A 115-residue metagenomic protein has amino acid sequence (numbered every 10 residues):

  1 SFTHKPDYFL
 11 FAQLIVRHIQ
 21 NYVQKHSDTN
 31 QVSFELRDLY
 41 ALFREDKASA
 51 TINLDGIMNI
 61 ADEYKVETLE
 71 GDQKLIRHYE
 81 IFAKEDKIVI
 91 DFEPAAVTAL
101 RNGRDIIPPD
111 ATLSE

Functional and structural regions predicted by a protein language model:
S1-S33, R37, E85, P94-A99 (+1 more regions): Short recognition helix of helix-turn-helix/winged-helix DNA-binding domains
K5, T29, F43-K47, T51: Short, charged/polar micro-motifs that form catalytic or ligand-binding hotspots
H18, Y22, L42, I60: Residues that form generic nucleotide/phosphate-binding pockets
L39-R44, I107-P108: Short, charge-rich amphipathic segments
Y40, K47-L75: Charge-enriched amphipathic alpha-helical scaffolds
Y64-R101: Charged low-complexity interaction tracts in eukaryotic proteins
L100-G103, P109: Domain-scale detector for complete catalytic domains at protein termini or as standalone homologs
I107-E115: Short, cationic low-complexity segments
